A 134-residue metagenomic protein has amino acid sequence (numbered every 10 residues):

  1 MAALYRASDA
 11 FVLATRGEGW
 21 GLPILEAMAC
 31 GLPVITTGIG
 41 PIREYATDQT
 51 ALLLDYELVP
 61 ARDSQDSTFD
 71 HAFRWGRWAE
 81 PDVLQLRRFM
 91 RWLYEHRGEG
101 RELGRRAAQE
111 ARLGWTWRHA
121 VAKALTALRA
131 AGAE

Functional and structural regions predicted by a protein language model:
A3-S8: Short alpha-helical donor nucleotide-sugar binding micro-motif in glycosyltransferases
D9, G31-P33, G38: A short alpha->beta transition loop at the rim of the catalytic pocket in nucleotide-sugar-dependent
R16: Aromatic "clamp/platform" in nucleotide-sugar-dependent glycosyltransferases that forms part of the donor/acceptor
I24, P33-T36, A46, T50-L54: Short hydrophobic beta-strand element within catalytic cores of glycosyltransferases and related nucleotide-activated
E57-E99: C-terminal "capping" alpha-helix adjacent to the active site of nucleotide-linked donor transferases in cell-envelope
Q85, E99-L113: A short, well-ordered alpha-helix in the C-terminal region of glycosyltransferases
W117-E134: C-terminal alpha-helical cap of glycosyltransferases
